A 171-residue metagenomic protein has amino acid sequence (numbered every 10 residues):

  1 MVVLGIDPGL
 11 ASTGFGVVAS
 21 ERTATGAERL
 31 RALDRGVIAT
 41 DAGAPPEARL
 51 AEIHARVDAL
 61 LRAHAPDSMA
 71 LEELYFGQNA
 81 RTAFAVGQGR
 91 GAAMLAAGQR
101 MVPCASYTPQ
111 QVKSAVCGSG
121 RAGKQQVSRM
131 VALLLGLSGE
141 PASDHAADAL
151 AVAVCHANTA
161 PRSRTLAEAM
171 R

Functional and structural regions predicted by a protein language model:
M1-R171: Phosphate- and other anionic-substrate recognition elements at nucleic-acid/protein interfaces
